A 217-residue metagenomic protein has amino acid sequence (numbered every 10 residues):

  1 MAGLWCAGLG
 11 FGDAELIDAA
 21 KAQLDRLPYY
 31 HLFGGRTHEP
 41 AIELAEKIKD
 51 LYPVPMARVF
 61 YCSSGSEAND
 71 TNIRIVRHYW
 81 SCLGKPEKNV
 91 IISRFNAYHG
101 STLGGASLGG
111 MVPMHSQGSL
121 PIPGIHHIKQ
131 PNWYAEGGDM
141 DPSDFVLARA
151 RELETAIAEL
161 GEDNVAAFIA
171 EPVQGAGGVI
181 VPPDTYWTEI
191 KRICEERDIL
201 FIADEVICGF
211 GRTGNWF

Functional and structural regions predicted by a protein language model:
M1-F217: Conserved N-terminal phosphate-binding loop of PLP-dependent enzymes in the Aspartate aminotransferase
